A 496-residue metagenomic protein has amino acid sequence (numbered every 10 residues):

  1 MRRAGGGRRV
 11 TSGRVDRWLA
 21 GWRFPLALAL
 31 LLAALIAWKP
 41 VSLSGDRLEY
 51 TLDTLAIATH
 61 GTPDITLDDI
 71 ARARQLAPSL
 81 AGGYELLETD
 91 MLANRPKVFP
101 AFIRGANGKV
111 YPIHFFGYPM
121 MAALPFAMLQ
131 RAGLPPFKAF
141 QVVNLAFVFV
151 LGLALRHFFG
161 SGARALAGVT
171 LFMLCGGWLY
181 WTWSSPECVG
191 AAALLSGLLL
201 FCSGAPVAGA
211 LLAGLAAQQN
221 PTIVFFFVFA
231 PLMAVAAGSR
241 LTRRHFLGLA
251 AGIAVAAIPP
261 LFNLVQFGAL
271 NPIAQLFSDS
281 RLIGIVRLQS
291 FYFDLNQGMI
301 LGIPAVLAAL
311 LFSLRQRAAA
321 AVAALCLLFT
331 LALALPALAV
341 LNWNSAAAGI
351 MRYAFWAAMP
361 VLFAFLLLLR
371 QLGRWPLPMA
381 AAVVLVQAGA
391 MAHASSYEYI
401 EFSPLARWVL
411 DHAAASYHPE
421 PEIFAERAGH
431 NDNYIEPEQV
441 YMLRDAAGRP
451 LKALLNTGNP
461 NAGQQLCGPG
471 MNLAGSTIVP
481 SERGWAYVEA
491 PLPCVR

Functional and structural regions predicted by a protein language model:
A4, D16-A29, A165, L211 (+3 more regions): Signature aromatic-anchored transmembrane alpha helix within multi-pass, membrane-resident enzymes that catalyze glycan
K39-P40, P112, F229, R243-R315 (+3 more regions): Membrane-lumen/periplasm interface segments of specific transmembrane helices in polyprenyl phosphate-linked
T54, G168, W178, L195-L200 (+3 more regions): Membrane-interface alpha helices of multi-pass inner-membrane proteins
T59-G117, A122-K138, L341: Interfacial juxtamembrane loops and adjacent helix segments that form the catalytic/substrate-binding surfaces
L86-A106, L264-R317, I350-M351, S416-G475: Membrane-lumen/periplasm interface segments of multi-pass, membrane-embedded glycan/lipid transferases
K138-R164, S196: Transmembrane-helix motifs of polytopic, lipid-linked glycan transferases
V150-R156, L232-V235, M299-L327, V361-L367 (+1 more regions): Hydrophobic, aromatic-rich transmembrane alpha-helices and their immediate juxtamembrane boundary segments
L179-V189, G298, I350-M351: Short acidic/glycine- and proline-prone juxtamembrane loop motifs at membrane-interface regions of multi-pass membrane
